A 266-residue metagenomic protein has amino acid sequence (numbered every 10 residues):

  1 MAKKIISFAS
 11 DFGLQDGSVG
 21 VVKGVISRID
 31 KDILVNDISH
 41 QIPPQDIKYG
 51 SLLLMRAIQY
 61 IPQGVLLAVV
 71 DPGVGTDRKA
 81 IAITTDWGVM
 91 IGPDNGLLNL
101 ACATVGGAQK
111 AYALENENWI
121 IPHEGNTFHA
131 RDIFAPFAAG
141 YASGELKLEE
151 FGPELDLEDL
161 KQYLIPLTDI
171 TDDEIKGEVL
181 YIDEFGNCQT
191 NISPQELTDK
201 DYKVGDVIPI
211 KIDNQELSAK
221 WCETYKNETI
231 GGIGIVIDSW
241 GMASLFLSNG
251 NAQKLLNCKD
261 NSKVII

Functional and structural regions predicted by a protein language model:
M1-D77: N-terminal glycine-/serine-/threonine-rich phosphate-binding loop
K4-I5, I29, Y49, Y60-V70 (+1 more regions): Active-site histidine-anchored catalytic micro-motif
K4-S7, I33-N36, G64-L67, A80-A82 (+9 more regions): Structural motif
S10-F12, I38, V69-P72, T85-D86 (+7 more regions): Fold-independent oxyanion-binding glycine-rich loops and adjacent beta-strand/coil segments at enzyme active sites
G17, V21, D30, Q45 (+6 more regions): Conserved active-site and cofactor/substrate-binding residues in soluble primary-metabolism enzymes
I29-D32, A57-I61, T104, G140-L148: Change "in soluble alpha/beta enzymes" to "in soluble alpha/beta proteins
G107, I121-Y202: Anionic-ligand-binding alpha/beta catalytic cores of soluble enzymes and soluble regulatory domains that recognize
Q189-N257: A conserved acidic, glycine/proline-rich C-terminal tail/linker
